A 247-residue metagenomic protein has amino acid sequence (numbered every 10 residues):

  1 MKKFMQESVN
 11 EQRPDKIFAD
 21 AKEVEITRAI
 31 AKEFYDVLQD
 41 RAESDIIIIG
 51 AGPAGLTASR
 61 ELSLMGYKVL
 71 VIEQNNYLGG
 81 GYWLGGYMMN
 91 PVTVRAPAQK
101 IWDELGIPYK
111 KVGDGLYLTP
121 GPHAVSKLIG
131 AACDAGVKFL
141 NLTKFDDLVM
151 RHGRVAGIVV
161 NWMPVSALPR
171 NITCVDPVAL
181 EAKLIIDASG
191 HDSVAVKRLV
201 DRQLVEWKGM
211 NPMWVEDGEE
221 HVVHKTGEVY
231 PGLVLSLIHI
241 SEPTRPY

Functional and structural regions predicted by a protein language model:
M1-D45, W162: Extreme N-terminal leader/targeting segments of oxidoreductases
S44-L70: N-terminal Rossmann-like FAD-binding beta1-loop-alpha1 element of flavoenzymes
I49, A179-G190: Short hydrophobic core segments
L64-Y82: Glycine-rich FAD pyrophosphate-binding loop
L84-I107: N-terminal glycine-rich dinucleotide-binding loop that anchors FAD/FMN and/or NAD(P) in oxidoreductases
P108-L184: Feature captures the FAD/FMN-dependent oxidoreductase FAD-binding
D187-R202: Flavin (primarily FAD) binding-site architecture
H239-E242, P246-Y247: Single conserved hydrophobic/aromatic residue that forms the stacking wall/gate of nucleotide- or nucleobase-binding
